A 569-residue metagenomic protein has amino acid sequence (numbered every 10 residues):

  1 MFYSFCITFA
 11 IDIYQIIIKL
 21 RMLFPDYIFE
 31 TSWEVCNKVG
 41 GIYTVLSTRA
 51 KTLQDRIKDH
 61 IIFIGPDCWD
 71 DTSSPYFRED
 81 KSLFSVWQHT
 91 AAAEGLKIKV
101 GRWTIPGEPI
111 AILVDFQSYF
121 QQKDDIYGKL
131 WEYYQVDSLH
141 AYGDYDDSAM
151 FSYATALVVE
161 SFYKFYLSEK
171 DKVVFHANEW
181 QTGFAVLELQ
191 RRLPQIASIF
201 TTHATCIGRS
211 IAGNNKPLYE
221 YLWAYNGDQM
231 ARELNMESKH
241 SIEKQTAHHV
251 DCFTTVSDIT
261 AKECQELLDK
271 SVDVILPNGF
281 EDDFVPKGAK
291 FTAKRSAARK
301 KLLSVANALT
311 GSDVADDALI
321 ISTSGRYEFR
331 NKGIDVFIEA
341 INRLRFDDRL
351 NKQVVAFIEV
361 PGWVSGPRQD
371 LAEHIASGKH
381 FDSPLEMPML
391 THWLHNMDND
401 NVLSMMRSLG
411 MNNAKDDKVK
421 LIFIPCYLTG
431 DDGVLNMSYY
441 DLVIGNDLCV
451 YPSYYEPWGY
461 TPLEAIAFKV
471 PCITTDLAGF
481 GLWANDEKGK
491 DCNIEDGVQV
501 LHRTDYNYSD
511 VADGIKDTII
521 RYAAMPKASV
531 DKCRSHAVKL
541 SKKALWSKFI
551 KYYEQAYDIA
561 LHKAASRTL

Functional and structural regions predicted by a protein language model:
M1-I7: Short intrinsically disordered, low-complexity coil segments enriched in acidic
Y3, D12-Y14: Intrinsic-disorder-associated, low-complexity terminal segments enriched in Asp/Asn/His/Tyr and depleted of Lys/Arg
T8, I17-L569: Catalytic cores of nucleotide-sugar-dependent glycosyltransferases that transfer UDP/GDP/TDP-activated
